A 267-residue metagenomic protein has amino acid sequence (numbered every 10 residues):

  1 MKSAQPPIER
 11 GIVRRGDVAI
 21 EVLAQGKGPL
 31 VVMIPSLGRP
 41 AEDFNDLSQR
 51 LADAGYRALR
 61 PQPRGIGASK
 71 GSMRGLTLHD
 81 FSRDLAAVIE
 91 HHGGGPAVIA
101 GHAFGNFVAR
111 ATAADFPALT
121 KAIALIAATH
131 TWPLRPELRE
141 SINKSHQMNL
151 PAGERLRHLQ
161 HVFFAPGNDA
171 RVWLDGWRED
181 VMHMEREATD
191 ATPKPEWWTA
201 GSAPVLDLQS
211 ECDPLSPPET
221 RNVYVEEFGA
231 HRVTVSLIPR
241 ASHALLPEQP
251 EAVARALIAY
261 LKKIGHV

Functional and structural regions predicted by a protein language model:
M1-V31, D53-Y56, F164, K262-V267: Alpha/beta-hydrolase fold catalytic core
E21-A68: Conserved HGGG/HGGXW glycine-rich cap/lid loop of the alpha/beta-hydrolase fold
D53, R60-A100: Active-site loop/oxyanion-hole signature of alpha/beta-hydrolase fold enzymes
G101-G105, A109: Gly/Ala-rich beta-loop-alpha elbow adjacent to hydrolase catalytic centers
R110-A114, T120-N149: Flexible "cap/lid" loop of the alpha/beta hydrolase fold
L134-R135, M148-G201: Conserved alpha/beta-hydrolase catalytic His-Asp/Glu region
L206-A241, P247: Conserved loop-alpha-helix segment in the C-terminal half of the alpha/beta-hydrolase fold that carries the catalytic
R232-V267: Catalytic active-site module of serine/aspartate enzymes centered on a nucleophile-bearing elbow/loop
